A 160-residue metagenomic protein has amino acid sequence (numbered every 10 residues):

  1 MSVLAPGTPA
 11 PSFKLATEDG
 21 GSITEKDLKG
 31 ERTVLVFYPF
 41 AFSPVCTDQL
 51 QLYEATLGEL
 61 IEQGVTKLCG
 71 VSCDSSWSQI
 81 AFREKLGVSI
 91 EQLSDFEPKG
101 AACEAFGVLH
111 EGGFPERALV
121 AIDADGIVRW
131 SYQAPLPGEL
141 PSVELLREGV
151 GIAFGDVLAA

Functional and structural regions predicted by a protein language model:
M1-A160: Chalcogenol-based redox active-site neighborhoods
